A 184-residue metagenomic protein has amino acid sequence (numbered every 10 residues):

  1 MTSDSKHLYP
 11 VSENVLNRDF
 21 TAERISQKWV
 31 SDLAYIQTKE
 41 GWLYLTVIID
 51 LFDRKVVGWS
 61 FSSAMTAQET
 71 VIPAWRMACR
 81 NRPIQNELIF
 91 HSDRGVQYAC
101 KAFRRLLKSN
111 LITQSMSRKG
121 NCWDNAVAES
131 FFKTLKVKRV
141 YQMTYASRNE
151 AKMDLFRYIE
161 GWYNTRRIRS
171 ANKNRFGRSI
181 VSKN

Functional and structural regions predicted by a protein language model:
M1-R24, N121, F176-N184: Basic, flexible linker segments flanking DNA-binding modules in nucleic acid-interacting mobile-element proteins
T2-S5, S92-R94, C100-K101, M116-K136 (+2 more regions): RNase H-like two-metal-ion nuclease catalytic core shared by retroviral integrases and related mobile-element nucleases
D4, K108-I112, K136-N184: C-terminal domain-tail junction helix/linker
L16, D32, I48, R54 (+8 more regions): Mobile genetic element proteins and their domesticated derivatives, centered on retroelements and DNA transposons
R18-V57, A64-M65: An active-site-proximal beta-strand-loop segment
K55-W59, Q114-M116, Y141-Q142: Short small-residue beta-strand/loop micro-motif enriched in glycine and branched aliphatics
S60-P83, A99: Active-site beta-loop-alpha junctions of metal-dependent nucleic acid enzymes, especially the RNase H-like/DDE
A78, A102, L106-N110: Alpha-helical structural signal in soluble globular domains
